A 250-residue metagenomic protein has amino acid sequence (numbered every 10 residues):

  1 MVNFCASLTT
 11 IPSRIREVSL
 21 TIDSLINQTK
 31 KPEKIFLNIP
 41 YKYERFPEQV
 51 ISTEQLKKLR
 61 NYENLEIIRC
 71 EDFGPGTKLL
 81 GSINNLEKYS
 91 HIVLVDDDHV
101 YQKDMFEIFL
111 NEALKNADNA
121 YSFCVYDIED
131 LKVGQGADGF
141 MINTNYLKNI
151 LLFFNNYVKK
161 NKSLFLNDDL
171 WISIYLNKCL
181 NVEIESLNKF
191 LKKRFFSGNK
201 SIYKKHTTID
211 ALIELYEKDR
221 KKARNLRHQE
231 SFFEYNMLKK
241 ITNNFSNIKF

Functional and structural regions predicted by a protein language model:
V2, T10, R16-T21, K159-F250: C-terminal catalytic/acceptor-binding lobe
N3-F4, I26-L37, E63-E66, S90: Short loop->beta transition adjacent to catalytic acidic/histidine clusters or analogous donor-positioning motifs
T21-K34, Y41-E44, K58: Short, acidic, metal-binding catalytic loop of nucleotide-sugar glycosyltransferases
N38-S90: Active-site-proximal specificity loops/subdomain of glycosyltransferases
H91-V95: Short aromatic-hydrophobic micro-motifs that form the base-stacking/packing surface for donor nucleotide recognition
D96-V100: The conserved acidic donor/metal-binding loop of glycosyltransferases
K103-I128: Conserved donor-nucleotide/metal-binding helix-loop-beta segment in metal-dependent transferases, i.e., the alpha-helix
V133-N155: Conserved nucleotide-sugar donor-binding and metal-coordinating catalytic region shared by glycosyltransferases
